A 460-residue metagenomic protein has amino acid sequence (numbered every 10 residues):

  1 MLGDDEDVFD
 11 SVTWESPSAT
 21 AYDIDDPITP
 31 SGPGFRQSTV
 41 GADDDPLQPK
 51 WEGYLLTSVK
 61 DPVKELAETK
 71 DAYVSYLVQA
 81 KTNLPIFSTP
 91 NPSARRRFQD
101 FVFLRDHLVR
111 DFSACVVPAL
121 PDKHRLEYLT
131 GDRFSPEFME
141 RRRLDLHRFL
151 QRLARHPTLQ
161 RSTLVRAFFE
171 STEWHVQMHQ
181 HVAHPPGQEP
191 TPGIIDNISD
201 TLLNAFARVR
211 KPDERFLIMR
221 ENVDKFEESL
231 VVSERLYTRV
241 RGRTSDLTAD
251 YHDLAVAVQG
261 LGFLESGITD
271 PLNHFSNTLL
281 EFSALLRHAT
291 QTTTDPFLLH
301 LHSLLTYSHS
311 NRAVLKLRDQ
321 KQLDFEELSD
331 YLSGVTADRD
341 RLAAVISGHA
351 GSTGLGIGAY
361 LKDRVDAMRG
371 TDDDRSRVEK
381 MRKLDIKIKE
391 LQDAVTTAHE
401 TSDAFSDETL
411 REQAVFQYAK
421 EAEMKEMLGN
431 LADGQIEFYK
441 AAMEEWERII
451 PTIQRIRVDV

Functional and structural regions predicted by a protein language model:
M1-R239, D246: Phox homology (PX) phosphoinositide-binding domain
C115-Y128, V314, E447-I456: Short, charge- and proline-biased low-complexity linear segments that act as flexible interaction/docking motifs
I195-R455: C-terminal, extended alpha-helical scaffolding domains
